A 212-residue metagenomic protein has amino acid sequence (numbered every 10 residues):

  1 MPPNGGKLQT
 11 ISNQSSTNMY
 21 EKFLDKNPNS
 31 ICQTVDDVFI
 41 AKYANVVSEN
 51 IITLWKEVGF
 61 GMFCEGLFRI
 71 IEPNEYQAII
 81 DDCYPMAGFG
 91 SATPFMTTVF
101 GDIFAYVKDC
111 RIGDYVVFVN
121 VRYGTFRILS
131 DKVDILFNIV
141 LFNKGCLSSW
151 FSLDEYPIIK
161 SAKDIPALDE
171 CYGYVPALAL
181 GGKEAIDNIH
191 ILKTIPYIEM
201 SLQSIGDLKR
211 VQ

Functional and structural regions predicted by a protein language model:
P2-I112, E170-Q212: A surface-exposed partner-binding patch
S12, P28, V133, V140 (+4 more regions): Generic low-complexity, intrinsically disordered sequence content enriched in small uncharged/hydrophobic residues
I71-E75, Y115, L136, L153-Y156: Solvent-exposed, non-transmembrane amphipathic alpha-helical segments
Y115-W150: Compact, glycine/acidic-enriched structural inserts
F137-K193: An amphipathic alpha-helical core segment
